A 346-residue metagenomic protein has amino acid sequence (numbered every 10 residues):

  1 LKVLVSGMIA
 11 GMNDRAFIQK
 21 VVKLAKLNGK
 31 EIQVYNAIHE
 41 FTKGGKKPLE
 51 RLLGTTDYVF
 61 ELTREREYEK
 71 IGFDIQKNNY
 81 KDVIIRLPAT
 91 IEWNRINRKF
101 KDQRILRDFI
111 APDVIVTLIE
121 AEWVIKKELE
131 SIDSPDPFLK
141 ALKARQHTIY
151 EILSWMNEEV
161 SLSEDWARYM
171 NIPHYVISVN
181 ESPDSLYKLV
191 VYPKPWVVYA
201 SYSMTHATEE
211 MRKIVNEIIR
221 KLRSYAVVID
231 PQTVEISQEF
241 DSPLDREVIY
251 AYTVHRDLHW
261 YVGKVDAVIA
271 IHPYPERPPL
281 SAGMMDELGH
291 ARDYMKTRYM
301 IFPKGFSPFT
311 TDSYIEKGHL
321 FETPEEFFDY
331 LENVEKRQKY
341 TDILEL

Functional and structural regions predicted by a protein language model:
L1-K43, G54, Y58-L62, R66-Y80 (+1 more regions): Conserved catalytic or regulatory cores that recognize and/or transform ribose-phosphate-containing ligands
G45-L49: Glycine-rich phosphate-binding loop and adjoining beta1-alpha1-beta2 segment of Rossmann-like nucleotide-binding folds
